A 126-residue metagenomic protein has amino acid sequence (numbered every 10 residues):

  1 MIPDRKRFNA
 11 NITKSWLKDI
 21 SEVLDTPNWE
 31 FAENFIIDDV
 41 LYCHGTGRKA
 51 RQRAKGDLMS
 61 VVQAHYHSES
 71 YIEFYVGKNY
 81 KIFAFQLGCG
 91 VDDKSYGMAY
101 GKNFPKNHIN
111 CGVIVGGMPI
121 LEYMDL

Functional and structural regions predicted by a protein language model:
M1-F31: Active-site neighborhood of divalent metal-dependent phosphoester bond hydrolases
E30-A32, I109-N110: Short small/polar-residue motifs
A32-E33, D39: Active-site-proximal segments of catalytic enzyme domains that coordinate small-molecule cofactors or metal ions
D38-M124: Conserved beta-sheet core of the metallophosphoesterase superfamily
